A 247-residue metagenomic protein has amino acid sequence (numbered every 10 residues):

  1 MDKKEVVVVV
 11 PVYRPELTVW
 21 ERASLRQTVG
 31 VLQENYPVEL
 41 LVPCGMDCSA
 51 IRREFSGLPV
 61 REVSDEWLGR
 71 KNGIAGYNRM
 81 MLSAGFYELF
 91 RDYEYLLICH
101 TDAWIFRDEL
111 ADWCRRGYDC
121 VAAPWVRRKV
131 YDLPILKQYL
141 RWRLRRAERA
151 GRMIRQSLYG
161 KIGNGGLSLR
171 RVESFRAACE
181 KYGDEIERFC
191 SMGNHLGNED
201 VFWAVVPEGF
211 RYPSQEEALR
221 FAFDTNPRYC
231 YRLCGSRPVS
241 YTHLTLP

Functional and structural regions predicted by a protein language model:
M1-A23: N-proximal low-complexity "stem/linker" segments adjacent to membrane-targeting elements
Q27-N35: Short, acidic, metal-binding catalytic loop of nucleotide-sugar glycosyltransferases
A50-D92: Active-site-proximal specificity loops/subdomain of glycosyltransferases
L96: Short aromatic/hydrophobic "clamp" motif used to bind/position activated sugar donors
H100-W104: The conserved acidic donor/metal-binding loop of glycosyltransferases
R107-I135: Conserved donor-nucleotide/metal-binding helix-loop-beta segment in metal-dependent transferases, i.e., the alpha-helix
K161, G165-F175: Short glycine- and hydrophobic/aromatic-rich loop-to-beta-strand nucleating segment in the catalytic cores
T242-P247: Conserved small/polar residues in nucleotide/adenosyl-binding loops
